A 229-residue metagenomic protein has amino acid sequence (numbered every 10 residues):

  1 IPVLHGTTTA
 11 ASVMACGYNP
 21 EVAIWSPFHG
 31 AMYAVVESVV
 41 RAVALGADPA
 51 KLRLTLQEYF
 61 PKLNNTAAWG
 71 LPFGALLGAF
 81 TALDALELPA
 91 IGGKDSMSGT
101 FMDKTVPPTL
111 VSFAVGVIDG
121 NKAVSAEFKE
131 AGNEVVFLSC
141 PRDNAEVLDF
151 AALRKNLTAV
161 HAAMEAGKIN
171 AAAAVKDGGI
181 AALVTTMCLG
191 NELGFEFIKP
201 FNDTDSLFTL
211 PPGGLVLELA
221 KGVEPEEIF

Functional and structural regions predicted by a protein language model:
I1-D149: Glycine-rich phosphate/pyrophosphate-binding loop regions near the starts of catalytic domains
A31-V35, N156-I169: Short, hydrophobic/aliphatic alpha-helical segments
A68, P72-L86, I91, D95-P108 (+1 more regions): Glycine-/charge-enriched secondary-structure boundary and capping motifs
A145-H161: Short, compositionally biased
